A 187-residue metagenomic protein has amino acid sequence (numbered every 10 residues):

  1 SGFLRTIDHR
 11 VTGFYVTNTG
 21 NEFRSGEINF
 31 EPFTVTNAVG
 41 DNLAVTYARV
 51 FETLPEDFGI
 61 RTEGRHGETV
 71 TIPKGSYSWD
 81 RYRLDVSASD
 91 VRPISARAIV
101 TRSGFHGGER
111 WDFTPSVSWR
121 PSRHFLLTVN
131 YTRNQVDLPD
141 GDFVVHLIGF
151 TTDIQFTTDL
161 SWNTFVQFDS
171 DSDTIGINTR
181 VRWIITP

Functional and structural regions predicted by a protein language model:
S1-P187: Exposed, low-structure sequence patches enriched in small/polar residues
